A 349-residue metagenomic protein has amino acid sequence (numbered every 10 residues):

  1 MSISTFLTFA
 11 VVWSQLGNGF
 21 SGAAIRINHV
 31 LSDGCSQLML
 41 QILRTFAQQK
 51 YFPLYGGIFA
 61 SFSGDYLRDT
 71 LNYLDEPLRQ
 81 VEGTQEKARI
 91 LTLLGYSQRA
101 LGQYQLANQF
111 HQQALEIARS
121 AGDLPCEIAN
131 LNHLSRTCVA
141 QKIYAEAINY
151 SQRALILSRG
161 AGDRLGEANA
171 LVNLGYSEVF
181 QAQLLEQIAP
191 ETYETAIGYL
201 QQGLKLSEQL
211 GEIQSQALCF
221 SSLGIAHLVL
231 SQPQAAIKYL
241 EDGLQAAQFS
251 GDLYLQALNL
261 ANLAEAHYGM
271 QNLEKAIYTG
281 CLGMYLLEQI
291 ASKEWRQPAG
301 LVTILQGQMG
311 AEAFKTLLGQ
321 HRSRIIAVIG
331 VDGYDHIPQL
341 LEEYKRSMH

Functional and structural regions predicted by a protein language model:
S2-L157: Alpha-solenoid helical-repeat scaffolds
Y73-Q80, I117, T137, L157 (+8 more regions): Residue position in alpha-helical solenoids
L74, H111-A114, A118, S151 (+8 more regions): Hydrophobic/aromatic packing residues within the alpha-helices of TPR/SEL1-like helical repeat arrays
Q80-V81, R119-D123, R159-D163, K205-E212 (+4 more regions): Short coil/turn linkers that connect adjacent helices within long alpha-helical scaffolds, especially alpha-solenoid
R89-A100, P125-A140, L165-F180, Q214-L228 (+2 more regions): Conserved alpha-helical positions within TPR/SEL1-like repeat arrays
G102, K142, A182, E191 (+3 more regions): Residue-level detector of the short coil/turn that links helix A to helix B within each tetratricopeptide repeat
Y176-I188, A264-K275, V302-Q320: Alpha-helical linker/edge segments of TPR/alpha-solenoid repeat scaffolds and analogous pre-/post-domain helices
